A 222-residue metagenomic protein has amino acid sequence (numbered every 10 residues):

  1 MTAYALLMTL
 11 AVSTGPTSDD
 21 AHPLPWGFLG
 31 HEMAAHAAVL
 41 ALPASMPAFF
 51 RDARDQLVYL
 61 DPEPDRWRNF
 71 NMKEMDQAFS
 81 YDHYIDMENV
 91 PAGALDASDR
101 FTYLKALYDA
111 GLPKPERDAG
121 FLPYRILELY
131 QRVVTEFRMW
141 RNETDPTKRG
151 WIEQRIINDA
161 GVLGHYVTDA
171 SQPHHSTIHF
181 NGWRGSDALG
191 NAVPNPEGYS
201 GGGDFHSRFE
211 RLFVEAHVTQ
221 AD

Functional and structural regions predicted by a protein language model:
Y4-V12: Hydrophobic alpha-helical targeting segments used for export or membrane insertion
T14-V162, P173-D222: N-terminal, motif-rich segments that launch catalysis or mediate targeting to/interaction with membranes, typified by
T168-D169: Short, contiguous alpha-helical
